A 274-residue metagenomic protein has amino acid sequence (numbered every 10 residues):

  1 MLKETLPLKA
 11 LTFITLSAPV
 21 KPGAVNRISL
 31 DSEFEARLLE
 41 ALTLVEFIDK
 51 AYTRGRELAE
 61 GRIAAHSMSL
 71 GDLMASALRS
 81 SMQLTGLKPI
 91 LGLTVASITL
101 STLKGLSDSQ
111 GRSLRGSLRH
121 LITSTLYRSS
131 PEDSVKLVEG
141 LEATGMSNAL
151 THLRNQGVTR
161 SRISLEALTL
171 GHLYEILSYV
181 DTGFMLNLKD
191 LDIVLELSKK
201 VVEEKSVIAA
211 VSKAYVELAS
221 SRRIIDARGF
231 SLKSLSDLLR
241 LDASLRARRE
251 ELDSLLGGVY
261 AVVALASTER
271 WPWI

Functional and structural regions predicted by a protein language model:
M1-M74, L78, L87, L100-R249 (+1 more regions): Phosphate-rich cofactor/ligand-interacting catalytic cores and adjacent structured alpha/beta frameworks
T85-T102, R249-A264: Conserved phosphate/anionic-ligand binding catalytic regions in large, soluble enzymes, centered on
